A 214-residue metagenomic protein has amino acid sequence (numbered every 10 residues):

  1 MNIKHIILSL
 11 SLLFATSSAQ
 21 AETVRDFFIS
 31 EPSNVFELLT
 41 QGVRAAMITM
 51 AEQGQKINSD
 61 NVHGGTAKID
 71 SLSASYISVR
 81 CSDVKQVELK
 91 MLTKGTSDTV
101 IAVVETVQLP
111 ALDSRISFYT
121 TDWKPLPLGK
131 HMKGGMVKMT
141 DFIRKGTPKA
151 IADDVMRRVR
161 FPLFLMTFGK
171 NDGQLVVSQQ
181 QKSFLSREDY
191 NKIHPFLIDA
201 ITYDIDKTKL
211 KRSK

Functional and structural regions predicted by a protein language model:
N2-S9: Sec-dependent signal peptide recognition, specifically the positively charged N-region followed immediately by
S9-A15: Bacterial N-terminal signal peptides
Q20-K94: Terminal domain-start segments
T66-V79, T120-G129, I205-K209: Surface-exposed loop/turn elements that mediate protein-protein interactions on large endomembrane-trafficking
D70-L72, P110-L112, I193-L197: Short, solvent-exposed loop/turn segments at conserved positions within beta-propeller repeat blades
T96-T106, K170-S178: Acidic/hydrophobic-patterned starts of short beta strands in beta-sheet-rich repeat architectures
T99-G135: Mid-length scaffold segments of soluble, non-membrane domains
G129-I205, S213-K214: Short aromatic loop motif centered on NTY/YTY
